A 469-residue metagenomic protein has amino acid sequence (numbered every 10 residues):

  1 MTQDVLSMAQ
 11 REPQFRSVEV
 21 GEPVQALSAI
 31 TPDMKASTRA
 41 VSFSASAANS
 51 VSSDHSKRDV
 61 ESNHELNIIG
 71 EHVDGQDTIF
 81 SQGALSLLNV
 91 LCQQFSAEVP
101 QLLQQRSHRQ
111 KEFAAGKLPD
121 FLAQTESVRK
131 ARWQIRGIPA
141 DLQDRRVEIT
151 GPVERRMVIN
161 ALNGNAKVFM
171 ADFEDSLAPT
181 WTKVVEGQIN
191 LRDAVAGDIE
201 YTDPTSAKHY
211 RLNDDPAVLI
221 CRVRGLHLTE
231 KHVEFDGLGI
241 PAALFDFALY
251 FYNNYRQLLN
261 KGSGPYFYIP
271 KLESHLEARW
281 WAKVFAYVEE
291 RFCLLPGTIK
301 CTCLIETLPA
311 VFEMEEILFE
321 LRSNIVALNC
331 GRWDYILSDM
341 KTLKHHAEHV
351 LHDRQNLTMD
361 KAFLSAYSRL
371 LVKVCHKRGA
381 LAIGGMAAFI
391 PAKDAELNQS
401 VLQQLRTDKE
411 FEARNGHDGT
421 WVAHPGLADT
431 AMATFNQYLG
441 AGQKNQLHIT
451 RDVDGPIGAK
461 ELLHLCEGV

Functional and structural regions predicted by a protein language model:
V5-L6, R58-V469: Expand to "…catalyze enediolate/carbanion chemistry for C-C bond making/breaking, isomerization, decarboxylation
P13-M34: N-terminal intrinsically disordered, low-complexity tails
D33, N49, D54-H55: Intrinsic-disorder-associated, low-complexity terminal segments enriched in Asp/Asn/His/Tyr and depleted of Lys/Arg
V41-F43: N-terminal mitochondrial targeting presequences
A45-A47: Compositionally biased low-complexity segments, especially N-terminal hydrophobic helices that form the hydrophobic
